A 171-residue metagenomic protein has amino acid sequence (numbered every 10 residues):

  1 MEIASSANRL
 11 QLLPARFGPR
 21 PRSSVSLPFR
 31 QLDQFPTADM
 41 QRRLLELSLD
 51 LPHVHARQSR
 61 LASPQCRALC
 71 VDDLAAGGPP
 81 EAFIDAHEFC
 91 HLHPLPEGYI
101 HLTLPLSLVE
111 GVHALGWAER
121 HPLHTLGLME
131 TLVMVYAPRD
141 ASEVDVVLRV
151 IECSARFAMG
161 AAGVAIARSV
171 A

Functional and structural regions predicted by a protein language model:
M1-A171: Charge-dense, helix-prone N-terminal extensions
